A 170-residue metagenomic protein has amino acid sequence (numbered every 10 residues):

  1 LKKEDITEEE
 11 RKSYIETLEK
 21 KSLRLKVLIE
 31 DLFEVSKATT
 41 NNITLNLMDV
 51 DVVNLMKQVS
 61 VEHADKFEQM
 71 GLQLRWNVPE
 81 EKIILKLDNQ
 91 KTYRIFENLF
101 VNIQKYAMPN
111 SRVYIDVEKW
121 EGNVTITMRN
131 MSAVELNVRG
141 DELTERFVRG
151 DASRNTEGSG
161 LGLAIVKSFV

Functional and structural regions predicted by a protein language model:
K2-E8: Short acidic helix/loop segment immediately C-terminal to the autophosphorylated histidine in two-component histidine
I6, T40-L45, I84-L87: Conserved micro-motifs of the catalytic ATP-binding
K20-L25: Short alpha-helical segment of the dimerization/phosphotransfer core of two-component systems
N46-D49, E68, Q73-I83: Conserved catalytic submotifs in the C-terminal HATPase_c
I103-Q104: Short helix-loop "hinge" at the ATP-lid/N-box region of the Bergerat-fold HATPase_c
N110-G122: Short beta-strand/loop element within the Bergerat-fold HATPase_c
E135-F147: Short conserved segment of the HATPase_c
